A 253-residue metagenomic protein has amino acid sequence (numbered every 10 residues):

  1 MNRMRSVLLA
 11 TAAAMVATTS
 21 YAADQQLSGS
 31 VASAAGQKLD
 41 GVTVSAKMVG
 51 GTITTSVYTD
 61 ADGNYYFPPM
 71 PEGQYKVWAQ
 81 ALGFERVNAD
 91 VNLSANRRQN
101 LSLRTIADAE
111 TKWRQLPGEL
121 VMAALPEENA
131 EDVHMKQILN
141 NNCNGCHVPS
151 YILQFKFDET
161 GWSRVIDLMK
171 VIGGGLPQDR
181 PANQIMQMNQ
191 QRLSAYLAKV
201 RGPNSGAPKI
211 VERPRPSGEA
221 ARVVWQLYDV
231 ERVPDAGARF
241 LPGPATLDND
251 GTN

Functional and structural regions predicted by a protein language model:
S28-L39: Structural motif
Q37-D40, Y66-Q74, L82: Short Pro-Gly-centered beta-turn/loop motif in secreted/extracellular proteins
V49-N64: Short, acidic Ser/Thr/Gly-rich low-complexity loop/linker segments typical of extracellular and cell-surface proteins
G50-T52, Q74-D90: A short, solvent-exposed loop/turn motif at the edges and junctions of modular extracellular/periplasmic domains
L82-Q99, R104: Structured interaction patches on ligand/partner-binding surfaces of diverse proteins
L139-S150, L193: The canonical Cys-X-X-Cys-His
I172-V211, T252-N253: C-terminal capping alpha-helices of c-type cytochrome domains
R201-V211, V224-N253: Beta-strand-rich domains and repeat architectures in extracellular enzymes and scaffolds, especially beta-propellers
